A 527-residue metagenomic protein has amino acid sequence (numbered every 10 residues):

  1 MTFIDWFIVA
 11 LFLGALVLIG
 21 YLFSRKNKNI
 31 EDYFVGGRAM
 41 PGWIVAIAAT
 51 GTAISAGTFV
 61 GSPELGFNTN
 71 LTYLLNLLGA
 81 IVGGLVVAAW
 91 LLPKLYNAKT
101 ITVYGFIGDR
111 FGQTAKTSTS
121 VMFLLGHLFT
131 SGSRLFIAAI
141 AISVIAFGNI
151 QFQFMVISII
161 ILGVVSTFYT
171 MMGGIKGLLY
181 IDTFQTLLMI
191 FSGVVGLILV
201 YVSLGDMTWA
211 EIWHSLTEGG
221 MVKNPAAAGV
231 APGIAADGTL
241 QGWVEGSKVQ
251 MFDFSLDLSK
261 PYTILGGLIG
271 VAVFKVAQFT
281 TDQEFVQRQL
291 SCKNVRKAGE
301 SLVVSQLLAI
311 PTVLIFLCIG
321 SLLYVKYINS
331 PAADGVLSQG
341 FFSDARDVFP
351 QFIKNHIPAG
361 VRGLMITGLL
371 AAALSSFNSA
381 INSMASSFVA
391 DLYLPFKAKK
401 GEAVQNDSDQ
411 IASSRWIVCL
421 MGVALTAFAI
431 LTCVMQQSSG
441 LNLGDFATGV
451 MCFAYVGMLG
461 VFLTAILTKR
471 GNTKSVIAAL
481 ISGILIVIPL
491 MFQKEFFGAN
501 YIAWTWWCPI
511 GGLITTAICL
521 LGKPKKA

Functional and structural regions predicted by a protein language model:
M1-A527: Membrane-embedded helix-loop-helix hairpins and adjacent transmembrane boundary segments in multi-pass transporters
